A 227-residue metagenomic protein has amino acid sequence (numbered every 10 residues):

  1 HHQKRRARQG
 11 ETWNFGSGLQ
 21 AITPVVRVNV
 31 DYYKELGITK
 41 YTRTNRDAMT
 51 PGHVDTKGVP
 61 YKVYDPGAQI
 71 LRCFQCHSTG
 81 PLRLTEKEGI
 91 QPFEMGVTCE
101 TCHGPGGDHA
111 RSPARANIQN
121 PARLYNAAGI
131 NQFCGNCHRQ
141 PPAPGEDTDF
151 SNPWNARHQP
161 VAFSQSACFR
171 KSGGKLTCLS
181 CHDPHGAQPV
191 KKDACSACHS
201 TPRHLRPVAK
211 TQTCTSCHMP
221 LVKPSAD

Functional and structural regions predicted by a protein language model:
H1-K57, Q140, F150: Extracytoplasmic c-type cytochrome modules immediately beyond a signal peptide or single-pass transmembrane anchor
T42-G67, L71-D227: Inter-heme linker and motif-flanking segments adjacent to c-type heme-binding CXXCH motifs in c-type cytochromes
